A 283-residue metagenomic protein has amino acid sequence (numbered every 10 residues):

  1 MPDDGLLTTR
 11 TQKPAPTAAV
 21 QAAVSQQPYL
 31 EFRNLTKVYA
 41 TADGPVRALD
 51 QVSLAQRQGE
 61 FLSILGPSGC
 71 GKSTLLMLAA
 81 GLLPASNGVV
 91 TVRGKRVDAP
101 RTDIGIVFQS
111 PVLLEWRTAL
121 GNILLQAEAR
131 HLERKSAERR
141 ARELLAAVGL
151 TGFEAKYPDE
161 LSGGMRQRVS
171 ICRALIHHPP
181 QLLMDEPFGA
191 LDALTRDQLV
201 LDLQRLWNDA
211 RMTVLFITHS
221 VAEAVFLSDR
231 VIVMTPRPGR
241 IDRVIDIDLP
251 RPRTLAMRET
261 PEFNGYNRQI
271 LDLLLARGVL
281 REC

Functional and structural regions predicted by a protein language model:
L65-P67: The feature captures the beta-strand-to-loop junction immediately N-terminal to the Walker
A80: Helix-to-loop junction immediately C-terminal to a conserved catalytic motif
G88-P100: Conserved ABC transporter NBD signature motif
R117-L125: Short coil-to-helix segment of the ABC ATPase nucleotide-binding domain corresponding to the Q-loop/switch region
E128, K135-F153, R205: Conserved ABC ATPase "signature" region
K156-D159, H177: Conserved signature/switch motifs of ABC ATPase nucleotide-binding domains
I171: Hydrophobic anchor residue at the start of the ABC signature
L182-D185: Catalytic Walker B motif of ABC-type/P-loop ATPase nucleotide-binding domains
